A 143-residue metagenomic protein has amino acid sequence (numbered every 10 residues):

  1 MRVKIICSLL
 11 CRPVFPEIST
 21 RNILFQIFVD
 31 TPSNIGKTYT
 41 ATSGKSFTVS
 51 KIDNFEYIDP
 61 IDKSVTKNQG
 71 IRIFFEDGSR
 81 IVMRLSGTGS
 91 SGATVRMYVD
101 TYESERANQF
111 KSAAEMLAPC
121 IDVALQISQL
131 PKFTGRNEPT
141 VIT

Functional and structural regions predicted by a protein language model:
M1-T101, E105-R106, F110-A118, D122 (+1 more regions): Phosphate-binding and adjacent anionic-ligand microenvironments
